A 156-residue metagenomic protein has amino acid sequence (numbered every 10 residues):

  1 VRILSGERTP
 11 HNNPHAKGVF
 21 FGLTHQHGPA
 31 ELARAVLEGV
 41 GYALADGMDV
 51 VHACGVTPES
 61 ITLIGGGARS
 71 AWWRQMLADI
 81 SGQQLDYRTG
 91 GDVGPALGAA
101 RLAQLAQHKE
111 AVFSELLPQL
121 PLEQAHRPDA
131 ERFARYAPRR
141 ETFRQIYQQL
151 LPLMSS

Functional and structural regions predicted by a protein language model:
V1-S156: Glycine/Thr-rich phosphate-binding loops that ligate phosphate moieties of nucleotide and other phosphorylated ligands
